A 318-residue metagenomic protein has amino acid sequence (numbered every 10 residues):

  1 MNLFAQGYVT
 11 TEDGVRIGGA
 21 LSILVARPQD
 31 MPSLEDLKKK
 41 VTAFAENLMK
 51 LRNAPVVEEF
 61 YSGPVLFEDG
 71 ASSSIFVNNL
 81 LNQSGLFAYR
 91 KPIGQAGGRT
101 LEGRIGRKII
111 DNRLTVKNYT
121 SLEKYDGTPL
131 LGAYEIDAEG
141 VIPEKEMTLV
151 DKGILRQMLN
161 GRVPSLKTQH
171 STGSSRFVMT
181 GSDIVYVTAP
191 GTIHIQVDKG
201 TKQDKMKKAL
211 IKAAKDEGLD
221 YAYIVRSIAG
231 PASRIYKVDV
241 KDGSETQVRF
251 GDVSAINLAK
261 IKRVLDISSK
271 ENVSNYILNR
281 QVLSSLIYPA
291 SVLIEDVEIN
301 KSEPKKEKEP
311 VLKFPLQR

Functional and structural regions predicted by a protein language model:
M1-F87, K260, S268-E271: Internal alpha/beta scaffold segment
Q83-T100, G106-R107: Mature, solvent-exposed C-terminal subdomains and processed small-chain segments of exported/organellar
T100-R318: Dual-mode signal for accessory low-complexity, basic/Gly-rich regions
